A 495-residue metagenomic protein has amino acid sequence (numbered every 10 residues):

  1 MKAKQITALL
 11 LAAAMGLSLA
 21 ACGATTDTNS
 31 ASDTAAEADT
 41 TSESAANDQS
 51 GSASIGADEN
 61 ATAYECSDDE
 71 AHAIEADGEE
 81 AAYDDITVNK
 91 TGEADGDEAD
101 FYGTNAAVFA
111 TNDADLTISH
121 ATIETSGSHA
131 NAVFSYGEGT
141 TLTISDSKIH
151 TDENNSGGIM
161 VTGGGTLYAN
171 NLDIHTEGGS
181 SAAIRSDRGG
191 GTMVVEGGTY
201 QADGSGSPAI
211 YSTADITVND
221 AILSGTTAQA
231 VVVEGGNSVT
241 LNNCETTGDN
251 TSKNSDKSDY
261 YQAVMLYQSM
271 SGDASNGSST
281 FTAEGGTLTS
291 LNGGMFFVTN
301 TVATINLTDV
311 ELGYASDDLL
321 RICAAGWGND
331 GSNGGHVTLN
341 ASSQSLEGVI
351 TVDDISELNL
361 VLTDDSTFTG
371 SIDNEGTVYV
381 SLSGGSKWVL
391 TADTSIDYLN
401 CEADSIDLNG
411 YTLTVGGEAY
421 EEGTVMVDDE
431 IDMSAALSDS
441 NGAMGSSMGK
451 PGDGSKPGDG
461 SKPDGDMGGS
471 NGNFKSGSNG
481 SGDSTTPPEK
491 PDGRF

Functional and structural regions predicted by a protein language model:
M1-L10: Bacterial Sec-dependent N-terminal signal peptides
L17-A21: C-terminal motif of bacterial Sec signal peptides marking the signal peptidase cleavage site
A24-S50, M270-D273, G328, S440-F495: Disordered, low-complexity segments in secreted/periplasmic proteins that are enriched in proline
E43-F101, L116-H120, T125, V425-S434 (+1 more regions): N-terminal segments that cap or nucleate solenoid repeat domains
Q49-S54, D68-E75, T91-A99, S126-A132 (+11 more regions): Short glycine/acidic-rich loop motifs that flank beta-strands on beta-rich extracellular proteins
I55-A63, E80-I86, D115-H120, T141-S147 (+12 more regions): All-beta strand scaffolds that present successive hydrophobic residues in beta-strands
E65-C66, A71-E75, T91-V194: Right-handed parallel beta-helix
Y260, Q268-G293, F297-Y379, S383-D393 (+2 more regions): Extracellular/surface-exposed low-complexity segments
